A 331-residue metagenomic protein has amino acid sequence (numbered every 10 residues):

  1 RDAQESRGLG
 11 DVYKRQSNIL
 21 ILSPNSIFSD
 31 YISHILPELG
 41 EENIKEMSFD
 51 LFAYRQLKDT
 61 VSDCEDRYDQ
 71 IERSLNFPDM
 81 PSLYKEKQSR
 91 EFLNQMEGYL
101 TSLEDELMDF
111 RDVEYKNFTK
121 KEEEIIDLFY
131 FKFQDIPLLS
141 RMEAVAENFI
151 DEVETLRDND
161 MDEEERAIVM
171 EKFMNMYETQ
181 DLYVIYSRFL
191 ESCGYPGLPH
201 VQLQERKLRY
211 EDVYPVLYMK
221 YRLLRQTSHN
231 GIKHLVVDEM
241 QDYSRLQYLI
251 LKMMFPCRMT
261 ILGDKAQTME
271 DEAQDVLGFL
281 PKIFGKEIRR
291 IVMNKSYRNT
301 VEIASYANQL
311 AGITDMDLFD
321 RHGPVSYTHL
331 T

Functional and structural regions predicted by a protein language model:
R1: Walker A/P-loop
G10, Q16-S17, S26-D30, H34 (+5 more regions): Conserved helicase motor core of SF1/SF2 NTP-dependent helicases
V12, E65-D66, S82-S89, P137-R141 (+3 more regions): Alpha-helix initiation/capping motif
I21: Conserved SAM-binding loop
K45, F49-Q95, H200-Y221: Conserved P-loop NTPase motor core of helicases/translocases
E65-S74, M96-S102, D160, L310-D317: Short secondary-structure transition/capping segments
E86-K87, E91-E97, S102-H234, S244-Y248: Conserved helicase NTPase catalytic core signature
